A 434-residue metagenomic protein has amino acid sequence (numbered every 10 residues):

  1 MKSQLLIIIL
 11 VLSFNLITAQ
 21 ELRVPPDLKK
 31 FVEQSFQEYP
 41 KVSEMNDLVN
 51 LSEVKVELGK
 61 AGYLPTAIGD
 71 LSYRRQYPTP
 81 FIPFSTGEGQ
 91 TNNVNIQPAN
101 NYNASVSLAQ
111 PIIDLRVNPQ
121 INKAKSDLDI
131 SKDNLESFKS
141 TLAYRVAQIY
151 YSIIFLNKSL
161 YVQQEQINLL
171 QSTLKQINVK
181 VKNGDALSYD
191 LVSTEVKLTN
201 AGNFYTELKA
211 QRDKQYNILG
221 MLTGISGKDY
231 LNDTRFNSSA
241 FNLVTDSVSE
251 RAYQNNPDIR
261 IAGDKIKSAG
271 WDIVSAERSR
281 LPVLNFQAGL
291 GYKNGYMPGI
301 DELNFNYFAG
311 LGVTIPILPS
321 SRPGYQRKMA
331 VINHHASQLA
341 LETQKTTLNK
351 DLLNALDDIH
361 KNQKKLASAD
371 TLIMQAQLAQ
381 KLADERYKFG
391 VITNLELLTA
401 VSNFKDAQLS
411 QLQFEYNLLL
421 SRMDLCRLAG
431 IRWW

Functional and structural regions predicted by a protein language model:
Q4-S13: Sec-dependent N-terminal signal peptides
A19-I68, S72, P78, G227 (+4 more regions): Bacterial Sec-pathway N-terminal export signals of envelope proteins
Q20-K29, S410-W434: Acidic, low-complexity, intrinsically disordered peripheral segments
P26, K30, L135, T141-R251 (+3 more regions): Periplasmic alpha-helical coiled-coil/stalk elements that build and connect Gram-negative outer-membrane
S43, T66-T86, V94, P98 (+6 more regions): Small/polar (Gly/Ser/Thr/Ala-rich) solvent-exposed segments that form structured loops/beta-strands/short helices used
E44-G59, F138, L142-Y161, V179 (+4 more regions): Amphipathic alpha-helical coiled-coil segments
Y102-V106, V248, Y307-V313: Hydrophobic, lipid-facing positions within transmembrane beta-strands of outer-membrane proteins
